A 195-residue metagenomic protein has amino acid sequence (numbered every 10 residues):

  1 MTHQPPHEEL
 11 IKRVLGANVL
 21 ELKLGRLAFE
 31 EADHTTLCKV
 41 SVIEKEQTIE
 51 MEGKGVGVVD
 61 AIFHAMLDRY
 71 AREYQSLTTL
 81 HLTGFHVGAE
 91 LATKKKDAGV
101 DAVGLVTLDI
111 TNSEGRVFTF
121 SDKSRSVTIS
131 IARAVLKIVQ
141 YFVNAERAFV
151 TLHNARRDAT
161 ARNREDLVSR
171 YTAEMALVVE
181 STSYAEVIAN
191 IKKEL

Functional and structural regions predicted by a protein language model:
M1-L195: Terminal or standalone catalytic/regulatory effector modules within metabolic enzymes and repeat proteins
